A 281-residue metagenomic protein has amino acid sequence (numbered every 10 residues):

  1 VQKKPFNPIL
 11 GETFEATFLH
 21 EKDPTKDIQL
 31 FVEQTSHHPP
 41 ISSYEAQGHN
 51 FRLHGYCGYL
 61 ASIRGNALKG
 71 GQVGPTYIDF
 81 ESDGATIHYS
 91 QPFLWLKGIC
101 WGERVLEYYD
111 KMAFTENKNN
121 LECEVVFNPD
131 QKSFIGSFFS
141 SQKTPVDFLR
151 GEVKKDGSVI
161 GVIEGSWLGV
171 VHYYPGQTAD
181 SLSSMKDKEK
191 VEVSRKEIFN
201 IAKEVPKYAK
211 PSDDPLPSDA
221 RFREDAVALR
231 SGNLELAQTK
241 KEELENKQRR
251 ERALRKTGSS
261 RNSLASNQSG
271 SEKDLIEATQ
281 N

Functional and structural regions predicted by a protein language model:
V1-N281: Extended acidic, Ser/Thr- and Pro-enriched interaction/regulatory segments
